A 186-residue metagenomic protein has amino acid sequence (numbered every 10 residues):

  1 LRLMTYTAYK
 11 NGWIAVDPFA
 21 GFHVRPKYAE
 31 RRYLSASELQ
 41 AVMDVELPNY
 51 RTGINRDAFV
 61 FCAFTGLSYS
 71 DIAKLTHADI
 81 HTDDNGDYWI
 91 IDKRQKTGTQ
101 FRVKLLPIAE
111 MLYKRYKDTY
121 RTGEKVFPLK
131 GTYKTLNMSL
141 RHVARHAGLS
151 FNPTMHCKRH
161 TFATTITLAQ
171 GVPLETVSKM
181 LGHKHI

Functional and structural regions predicted by a protein language model:
L1-T7, F22, L105: Non-catalytic DNA-binding core/recognition domains of DNA-processing enzymes
L1-Y6, W13, Y50-G53, G131-K134 (+1 more regions): N-terminal core-binding DNA-recognition domain of tyrosine site-specific recombinases/integrases
K10-Y69, A73, Q170: Basic, Lys/Arg- and aromatic-enriched nucleic-acid-binding interface segment
G21-R32, A36-E38, T65, K74-K114: Conserved tyrosine-mediated DNA breakage-rejoining catalytic core shared by Y-recombinases
Y28, Q95-K114, R121-H142, T154: C-terminal catalytic core of Y-nucleophile DNA break-rejoin enzymes
L39, T52-R56, Y133, N137 (+1 more regions): Short, leucine-enriched amphipathic alpha-helices that occur as contiguous helical runs
L47-N49, D118-V126, N137-K179: Short, basic (Lys/Arg/His-rich) helix/loop patches that form interaction surfaces in the mid-to-C-terminal regions
